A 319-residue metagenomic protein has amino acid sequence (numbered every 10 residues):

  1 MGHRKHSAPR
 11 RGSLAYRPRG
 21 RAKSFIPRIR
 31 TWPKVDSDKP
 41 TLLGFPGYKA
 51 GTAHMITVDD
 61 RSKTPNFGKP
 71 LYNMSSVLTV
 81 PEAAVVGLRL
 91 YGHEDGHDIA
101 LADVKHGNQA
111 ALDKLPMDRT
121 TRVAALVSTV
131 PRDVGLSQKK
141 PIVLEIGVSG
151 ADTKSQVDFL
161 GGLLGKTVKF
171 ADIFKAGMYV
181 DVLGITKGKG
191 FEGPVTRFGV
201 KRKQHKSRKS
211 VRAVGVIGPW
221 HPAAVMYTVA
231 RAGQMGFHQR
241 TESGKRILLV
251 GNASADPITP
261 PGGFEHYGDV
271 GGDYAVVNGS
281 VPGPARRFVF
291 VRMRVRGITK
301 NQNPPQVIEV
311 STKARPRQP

Functional and structural regions predicted by a protein language model:
M1-T186, F191-P319: Extended basic (Lys/Arg/His-rich) segments that typically form rRNA-contacting surfaces in ribosomal proteins
